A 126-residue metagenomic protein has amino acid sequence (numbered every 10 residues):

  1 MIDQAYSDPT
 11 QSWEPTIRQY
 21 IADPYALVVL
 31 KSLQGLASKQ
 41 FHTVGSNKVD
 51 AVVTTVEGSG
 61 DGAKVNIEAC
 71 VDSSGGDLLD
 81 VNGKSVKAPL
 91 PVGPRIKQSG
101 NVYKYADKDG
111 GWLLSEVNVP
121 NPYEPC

Functional and structural regions predicted by a protein language model:
M1-G45: Core segments of small alpha/beta cavity-forming domains
E14-R18, A37, V49, V53-V56 (+2 more regions): Solvent-exposed, non-transmembrane amphipathic alpha-helical segments
I17-V29, T55-G60, E68-V71, W112-L113: Short low-complexity stretches enriched in small and charged residues
Q34-A37, N82-A88, R95: General N-terminal targeting signals
Q40-K84: Surface-exposed, charged secondary-structure patches
N66, G75, K87-C126: Short beta-strand edge/turn micro-motifs at domain boundaries
